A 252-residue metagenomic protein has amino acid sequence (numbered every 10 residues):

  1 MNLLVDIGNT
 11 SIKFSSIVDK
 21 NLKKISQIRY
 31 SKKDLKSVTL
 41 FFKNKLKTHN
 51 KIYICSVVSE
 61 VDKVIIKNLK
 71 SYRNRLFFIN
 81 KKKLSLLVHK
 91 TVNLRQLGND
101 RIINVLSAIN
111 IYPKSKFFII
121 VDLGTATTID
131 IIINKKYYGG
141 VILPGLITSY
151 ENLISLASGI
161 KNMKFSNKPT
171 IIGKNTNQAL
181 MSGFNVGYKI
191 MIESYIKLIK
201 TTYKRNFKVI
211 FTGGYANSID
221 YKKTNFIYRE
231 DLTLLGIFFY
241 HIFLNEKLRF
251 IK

Functional and structural regions predicted by a protein language model:
M1-K23, A108, Y112-K136, L153: Gly/Thr-rich phosphate-binding beta-strand-loop-beta motif of the actin/hexokinase/Hsp70
M1-L3, I7-S85: N-terminal glycine/serine-rich phosphate-binding loop of ATP-dependent small-molecule kinases, especially carbohydrate
S11, C55-D62, R205-K222: Glycine-rich phosphate-binding loops at beta-strand->alpha-helix junctions
K24-Q27, F117-Y150, F226-T233, F239 (+1 more regions): Glycine-rich phosphate-binding loop of actin/hexokinase-like ATP-binding domains
I25-I28, K168-R205, D220, N225: Adenine-nucleotide phosphate-binding core of ATP-dependent small-molecule kinases
I79-K114, F118-I120, A126-I132, Y138 (+1 more regions): Active-site neighborhood for divalent-cation/phosphate handling
N99, S107-K114, Y138-M181, L244: Glycine-rich phosphate-binding loop plus the immediately following alpha-helix
S107-I109, S158, F226-K252: Glycine-rich phosphate-binding/hydrolytic loop that grips phosphoryl groups
